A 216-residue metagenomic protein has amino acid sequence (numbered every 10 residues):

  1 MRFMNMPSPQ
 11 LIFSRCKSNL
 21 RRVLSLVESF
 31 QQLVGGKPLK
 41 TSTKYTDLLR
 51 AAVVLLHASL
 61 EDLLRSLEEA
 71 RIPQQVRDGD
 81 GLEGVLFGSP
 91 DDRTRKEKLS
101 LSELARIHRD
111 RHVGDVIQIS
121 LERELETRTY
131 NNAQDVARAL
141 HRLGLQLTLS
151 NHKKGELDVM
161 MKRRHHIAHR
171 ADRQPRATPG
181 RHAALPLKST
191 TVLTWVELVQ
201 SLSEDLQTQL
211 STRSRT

Functional and structural regions predicted by a protein language model:
M1-A51, R71, E83-G84: Charged alpha-helical initiation segments
R2-M4, L33, E69-P73, Q174-A177 (+1 more regions): Long amphipathic alpha-helical segments
R15-R22, A51, L55, S59 (+5 more regions): Charged, amphipathic alpha-helical oligomerization/scaffolding segments
L20, L24-V27, Q31, L63-L64 (+3 more regions): A structural signal for well-ordered alpha-helices, especially hydrophobic packing surfaces of coiled-coils
Q32-K44, L140-T148, T178, H182: Short, charged/polar, low-complexity loop and linker segments that flank or interrupt alpha-helical bundles
L55-L56, E61-K153, L157: Helix-loop junctions and short alpha-helical segments
H152-A177: Histidine-centered, metal-coordinating catalytic motifs and their short helical/loop contexts
A184-V196: Membrane-interface transmembrane-helix boundary segments in multi-pass integral membrane proteins
